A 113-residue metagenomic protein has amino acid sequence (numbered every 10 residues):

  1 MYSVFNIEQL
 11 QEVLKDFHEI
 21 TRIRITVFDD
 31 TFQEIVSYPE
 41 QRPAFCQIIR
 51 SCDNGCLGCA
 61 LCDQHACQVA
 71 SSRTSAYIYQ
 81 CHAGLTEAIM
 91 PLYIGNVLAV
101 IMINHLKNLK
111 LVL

Functional and structural regions predicted by a protein language model:
Y2-G84: Structured interaction and signal-relay segments at domain junctions
C62-L113: Sensory/regulatory domains in signal-transduction proteins
